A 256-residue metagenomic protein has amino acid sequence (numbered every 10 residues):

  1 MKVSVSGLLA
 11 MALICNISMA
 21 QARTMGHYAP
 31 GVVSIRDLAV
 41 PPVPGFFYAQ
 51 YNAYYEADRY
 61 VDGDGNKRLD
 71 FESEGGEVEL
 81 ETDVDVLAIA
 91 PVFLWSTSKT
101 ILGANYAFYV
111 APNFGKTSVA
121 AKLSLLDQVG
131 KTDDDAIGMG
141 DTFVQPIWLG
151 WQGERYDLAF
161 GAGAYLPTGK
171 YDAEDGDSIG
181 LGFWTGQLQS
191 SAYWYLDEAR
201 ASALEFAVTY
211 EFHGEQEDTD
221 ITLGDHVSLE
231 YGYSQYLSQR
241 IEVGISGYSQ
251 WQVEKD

Functional and structural regions predicted by a protein language model:
M1-A29: Cleavable N-terminal export/targeting peptides
R23-H27, E56-A88, L123-D135, G176: Surface-exposed strand-loop-strand hairpins of Gram-negative outer-membrane beta-barrel proteins
T24, D37-G45, A57-R59, T97-A107 (+3 more regions): Short loop/turn motifs that connect adjacent beta-strands in outer-membrane beta-barrel proteins
V33, G45, V84-V92, M139-V144 (+2 more regions): Transmembrane beta-barrel architecture of outer-membrane proteins
D37, Q50, P91-T97, V144-L149 (+5 more regions): Residues on the lipid-exposed face of transmembrane beta-strands in outer-membrane beta-barrel proteins
R68-D70, Q216-D256: Outer membrane beta-barrel transmembrane domains
L80-A90, S96-T100, N113-A120, D134-G138: Subset of outer-membrane beta-barrel
A104-A107, N113-L223: Outer-membrane pore/translocation modules
